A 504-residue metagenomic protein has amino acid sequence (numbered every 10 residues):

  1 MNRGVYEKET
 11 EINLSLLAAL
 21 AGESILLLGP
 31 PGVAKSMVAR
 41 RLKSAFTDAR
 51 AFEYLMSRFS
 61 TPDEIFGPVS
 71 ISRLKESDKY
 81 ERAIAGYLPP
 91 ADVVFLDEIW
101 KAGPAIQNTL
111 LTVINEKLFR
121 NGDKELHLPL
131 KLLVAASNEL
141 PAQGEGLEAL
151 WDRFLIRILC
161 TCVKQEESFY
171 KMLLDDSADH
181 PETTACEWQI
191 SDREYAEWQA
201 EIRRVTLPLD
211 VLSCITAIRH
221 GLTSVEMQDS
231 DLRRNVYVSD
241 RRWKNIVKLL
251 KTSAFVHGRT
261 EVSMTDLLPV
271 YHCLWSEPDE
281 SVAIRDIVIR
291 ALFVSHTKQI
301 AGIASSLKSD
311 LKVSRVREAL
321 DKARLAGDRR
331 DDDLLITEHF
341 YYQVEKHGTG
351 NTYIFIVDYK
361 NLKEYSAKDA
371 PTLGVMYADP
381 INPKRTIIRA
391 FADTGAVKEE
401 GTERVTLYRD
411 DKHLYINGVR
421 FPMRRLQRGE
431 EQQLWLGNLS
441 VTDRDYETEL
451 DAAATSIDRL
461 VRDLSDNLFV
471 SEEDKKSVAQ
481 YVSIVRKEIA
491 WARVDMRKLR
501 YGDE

Functional and structural regions predicted by a protein language model:
M1-E11: Dynamic helix-loop-helix/coil hinge segments at AAA+ ATPase domain boundaries and subdomain interfaces
G4-V5, I158-D231, R259-T260: Conserved C-terminal "switch" segment of AAA+ ATPases
Y6, L28-P31, Y54-L55, K75-A85 (+3 more regions): Conserved Walker
L14-L17, I71-V94: Conserved alpha-helical scaffold flanking the Walker A/P-loop in AAA+ ATPase domains
L16-R58: Walker A/P-loop
S72-S77, V93-I106, T112-Q189, Q199: Canonical AAA+ ATPase core
R204-T206, G221-S295: C-terminal helical "lid" subdomain and adjoining coupling/linker elements of P-loop NTPases
V282-E504: Terminal-proximal interaction/regulatory segments of ATP-powered molecular machines
